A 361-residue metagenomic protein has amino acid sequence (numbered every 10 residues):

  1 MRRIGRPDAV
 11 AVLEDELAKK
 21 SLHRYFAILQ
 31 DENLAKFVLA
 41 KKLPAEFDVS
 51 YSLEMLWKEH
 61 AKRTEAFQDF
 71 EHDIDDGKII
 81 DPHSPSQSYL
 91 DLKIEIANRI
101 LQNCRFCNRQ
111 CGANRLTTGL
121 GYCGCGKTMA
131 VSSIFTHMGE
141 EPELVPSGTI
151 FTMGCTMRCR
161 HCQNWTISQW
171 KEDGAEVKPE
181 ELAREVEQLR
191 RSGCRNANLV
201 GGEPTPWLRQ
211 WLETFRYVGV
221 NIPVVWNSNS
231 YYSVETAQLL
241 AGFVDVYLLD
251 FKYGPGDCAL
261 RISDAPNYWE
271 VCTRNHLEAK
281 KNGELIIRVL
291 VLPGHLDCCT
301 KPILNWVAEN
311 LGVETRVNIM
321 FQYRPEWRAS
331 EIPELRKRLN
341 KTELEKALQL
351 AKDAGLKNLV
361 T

Functional and structural regions predicted by a protein language model:
M1-L90: N-terminal alpha-helical interaction blocks
Q68-T152, W165-Q169: N-terminal [4Fe-4S]-dependent radical SAM core
D75-H83, V145-G148, C155-Q169, V307-P333: Mobile, glycine- and charge-enriched loop segments and immediately flanking short secondary-structure elements within
N98-L101, R105, E176-P179, D297 (+2 more regions): Electropositive phosphate-/nucleotide-binding environments in soluble metabolic enzymes
I134-V177, E181, E185-P204: Long, charge-rich boundary regions
P179-E334: Conserved AdoMet/S-adenosylmethionine-binding subsite of the radical SAM
E331-E345: Active-site-adjacent loop and "lid" segments of alpha/beta metabolic enzymes
E345-T361: A cross-taxonomic marker for long C-terminal extensions/tails that follow the last structured domain
